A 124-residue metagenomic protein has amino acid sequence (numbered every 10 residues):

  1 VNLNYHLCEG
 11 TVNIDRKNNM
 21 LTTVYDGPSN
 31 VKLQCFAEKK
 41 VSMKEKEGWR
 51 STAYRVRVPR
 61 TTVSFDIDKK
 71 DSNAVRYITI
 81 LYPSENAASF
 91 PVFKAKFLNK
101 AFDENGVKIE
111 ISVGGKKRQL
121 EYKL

Functional and structural regions predicted by a protein language model:
V1-L124: CBM-like, beta-strand-rich accessory domains located in the C-terminal region of large, secreted polysaccharide-active
